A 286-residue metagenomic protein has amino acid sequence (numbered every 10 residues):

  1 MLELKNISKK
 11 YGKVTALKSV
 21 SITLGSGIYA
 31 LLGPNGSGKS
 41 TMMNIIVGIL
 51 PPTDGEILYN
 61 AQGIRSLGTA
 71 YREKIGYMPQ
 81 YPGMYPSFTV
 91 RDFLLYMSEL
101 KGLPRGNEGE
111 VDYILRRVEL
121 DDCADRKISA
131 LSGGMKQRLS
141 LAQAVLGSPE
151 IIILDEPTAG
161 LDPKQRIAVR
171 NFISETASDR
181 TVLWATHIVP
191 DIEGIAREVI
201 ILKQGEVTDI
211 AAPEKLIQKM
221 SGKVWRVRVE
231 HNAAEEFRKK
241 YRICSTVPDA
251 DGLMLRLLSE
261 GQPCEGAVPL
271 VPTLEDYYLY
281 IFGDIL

Functional and structural regions predicted by a protein language model:
P34-G38: Walker A (P-loop) phosphate-binding loop of ABC-type ATPase nucleotide-binding domains
V47: Helix-to-loop junction immediately C-terminal to a conserved catalytic motif
G55-S66, A70-Y71: Conserved ABC transporter NBD signature motif
L95, E99, R105-C123: Conserved ABC ATPase "signature" region
I152-E156: Catalytic Walker B motif of ABC-type/P-loop ATPase nucleotide-binding domains
A168-L255: ABC transporter nucleotide-binding domain
